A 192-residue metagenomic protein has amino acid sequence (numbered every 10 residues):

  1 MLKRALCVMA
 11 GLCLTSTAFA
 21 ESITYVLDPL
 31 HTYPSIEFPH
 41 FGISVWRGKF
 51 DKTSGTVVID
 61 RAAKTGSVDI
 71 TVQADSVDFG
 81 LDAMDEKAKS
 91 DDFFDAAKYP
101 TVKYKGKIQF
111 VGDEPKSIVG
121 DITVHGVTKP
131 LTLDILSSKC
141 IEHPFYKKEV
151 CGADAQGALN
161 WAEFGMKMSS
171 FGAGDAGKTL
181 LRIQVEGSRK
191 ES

Functional and structural regions predicted by a protein language model:
M1-L6: Bacterial N-terminal signal peptides that target proteins for export
G11-L12: Short, linear, compositionally biased motifs with a strong N-terminal bias
T15-A18: N-terminal signal peptide c-region/cleavage motif recognized by signal peptidases
A20-S192: Low-complexity, acidic/polar, glycine-enriched regions of mature
